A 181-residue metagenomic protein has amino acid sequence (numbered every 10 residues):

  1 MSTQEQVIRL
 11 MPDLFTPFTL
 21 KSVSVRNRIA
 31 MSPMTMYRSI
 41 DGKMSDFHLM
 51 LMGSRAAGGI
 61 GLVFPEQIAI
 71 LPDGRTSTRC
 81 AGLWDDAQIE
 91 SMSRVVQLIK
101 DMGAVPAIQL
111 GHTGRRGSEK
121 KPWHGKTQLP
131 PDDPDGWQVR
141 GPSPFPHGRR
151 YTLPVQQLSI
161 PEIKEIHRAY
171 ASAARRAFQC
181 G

Functional and structural regions predicted by a protein language model:
S2-T113, K120-P122, I166: N-terminal capping/small domains of soluble enzymes
Q97, V105, G111-F178: Non-globular sequence segments
G181: Active-site-proximal glycine-rich helix-loop-beta segment
